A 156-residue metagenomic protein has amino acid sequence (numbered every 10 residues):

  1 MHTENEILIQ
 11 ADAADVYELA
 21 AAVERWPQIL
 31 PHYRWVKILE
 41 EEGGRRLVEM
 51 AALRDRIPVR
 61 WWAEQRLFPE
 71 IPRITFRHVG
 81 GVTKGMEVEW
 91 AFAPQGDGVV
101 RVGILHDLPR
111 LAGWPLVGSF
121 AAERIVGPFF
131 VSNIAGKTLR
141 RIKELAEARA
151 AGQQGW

Functional and structural regions predicted by a protein language model:
M1-G44, G155-W156: Hydrophobic ligand-binding cavity/cleft-lining segments
M1-L8, R45-L47, R60, R73 (+2 more regions): Intrinsic-disorder/low-complexity, polar/charged segments enriched in Ser/Thr/Lys/Arg/Asp/Glu/Gln
N5-I7, V36, A52, W61-L67 (+3 more regions): Hydrophobic/aromatic beta-strand elements that line small-molecule binding cavities or substrate pockets in beta-rich
A13, E40-G44, L67-I71, A91-R101: A short, structured loop/turn motif at beta-sheet edges
D15-A20, W26, V48, Q65 (+2 more regions): Hydrophobic pocket/interface hotspot
V48-R54, T75-G81: Short beta-strand segments that buttress and anchor functional surface loops
L53-R60, R110-L116: Short, cysteine-centered beta-strand-loop-beta hairpins and adjacent loop/turn segments enriched in charged/polar
H78-G136, I142, Q153-W156: Beta-strand/loop substructures that line and gate deep hydrophobic ligand-binding cavities in soluble
